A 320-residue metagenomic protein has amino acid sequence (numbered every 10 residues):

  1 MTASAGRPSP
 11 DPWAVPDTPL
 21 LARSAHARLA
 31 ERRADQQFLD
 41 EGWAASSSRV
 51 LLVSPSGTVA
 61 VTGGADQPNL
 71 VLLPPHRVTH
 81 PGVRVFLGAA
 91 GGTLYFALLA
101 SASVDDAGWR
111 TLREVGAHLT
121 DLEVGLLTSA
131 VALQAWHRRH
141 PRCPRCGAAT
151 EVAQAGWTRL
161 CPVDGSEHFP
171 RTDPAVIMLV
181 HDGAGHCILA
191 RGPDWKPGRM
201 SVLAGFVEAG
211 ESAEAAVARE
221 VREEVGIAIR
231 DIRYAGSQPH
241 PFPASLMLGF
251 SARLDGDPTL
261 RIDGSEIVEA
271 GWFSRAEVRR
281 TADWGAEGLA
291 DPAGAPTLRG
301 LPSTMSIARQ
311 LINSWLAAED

Functional and structural regions predicted by a protein language model:
M1-H140, E151, W195-M200, D263-D320: Nudix hydrolase/Nudix homology domain
V104, H168-P170, P258: Short, charged/polar, Gly/Pro-enriched secondary-structure boundary elements
T128-H181: Cys/His-rich short segments
A155, T172-D173, S201, A244-L246 (+1 more regions): Short glycine/proline-enriched turns and hinge-like loops at secondary-structure junctions
R159-S201, F206, A228-I229, A252-L254: N-terminal strand-loop-strand
V176, L248, V268: Change "...and in nucleic-acid phosphodiester-cleaving endonucleases..." to "...and in nucleic-acid processing enzymes
S201-A235, F250: The catalytic Nudix box helix
Q238-R261: Active-site-adjacent beta-strand/loop module that shapes the phosphate/pyrophosphate-binding cleft
